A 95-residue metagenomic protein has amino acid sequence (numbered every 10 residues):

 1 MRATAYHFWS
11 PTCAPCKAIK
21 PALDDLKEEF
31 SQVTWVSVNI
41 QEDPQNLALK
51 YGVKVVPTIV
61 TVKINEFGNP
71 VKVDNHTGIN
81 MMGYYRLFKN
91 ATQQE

Functional and structural regions predicted by a protein language model:
M1-S10: Short active-site neighborhood of thiol/selenol oxidoreductases, capturing the structured segment around
F8, K20, D24-N46: Thiol-based oxidoreductase modules, predominantly thioredoxin-like and allied folds used for disulfide exchange
W9-T12, V55: Short pre-active-site segment immediately N-terminal to redox-active cysteine/selenocysteine motifs in thiol-based
C13-C16, I59: The canonical Cys-X-X-Cys-His
S31, Y51-K54, V71: Structured loop/turn residues at beta-strand edges in well-structured enzyme cores
L47-K50, L87: CheY-like receiver
L49-V62: Structural micro-motif
V60-E95: Non-catalytic, surface beta->alpha helical segment in thiol-disulfide oxidoreductase systems
